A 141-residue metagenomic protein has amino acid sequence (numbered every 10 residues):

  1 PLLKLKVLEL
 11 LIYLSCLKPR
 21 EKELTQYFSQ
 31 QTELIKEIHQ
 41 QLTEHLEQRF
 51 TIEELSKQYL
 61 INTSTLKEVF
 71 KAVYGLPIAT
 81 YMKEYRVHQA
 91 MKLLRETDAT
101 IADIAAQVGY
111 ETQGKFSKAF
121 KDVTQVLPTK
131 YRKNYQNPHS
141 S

Functional and structural regions predicted by a protein language model:
P1-L2, I12-Q40, E44, A72 (+1 more regions): Short, Lys/Arg-enriched, Trp-marked, Pro/Gly-tolerant hinge/linker segments that flank
K36-E44, R49, E53-E54, A72-E111 (+1 more regions): Terminal helix-turn-helix DNA-binding modules in bacterial transcription factors
E54-I61: Helix-turn-helix
Q58, Q107-V108, V123: Residues within the alpha-helical elements of helix-turn-helix
S64, Q113-G114, T129: Key DNA-contact positions within bacterial/archaeal DNA-binding proteins
L66, F70, K115-F116, F120: Short hydrophobic/aromatic patch on the recognition helix
T124, T129-Q136: Extended amphipathic alpha-helical coiled-coil/heptad-repeat regions
